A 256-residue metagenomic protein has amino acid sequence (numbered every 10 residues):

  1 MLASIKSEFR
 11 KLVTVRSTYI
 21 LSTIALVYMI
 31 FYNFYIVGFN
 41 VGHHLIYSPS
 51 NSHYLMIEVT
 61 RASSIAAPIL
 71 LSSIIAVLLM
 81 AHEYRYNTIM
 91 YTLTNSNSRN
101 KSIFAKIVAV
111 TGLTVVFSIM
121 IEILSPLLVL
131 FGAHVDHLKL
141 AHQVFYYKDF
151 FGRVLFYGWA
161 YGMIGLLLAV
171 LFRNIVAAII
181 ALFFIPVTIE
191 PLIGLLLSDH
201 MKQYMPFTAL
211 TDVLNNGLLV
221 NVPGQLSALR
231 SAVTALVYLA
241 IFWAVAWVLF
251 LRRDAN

Functional and structural regions predicted by a protein language model:
M1-A25: Aromatic- and glycine-rich beta-strand/loop motifs that create alpha-glucan
K11, V237-N256: Junction motif at the cytosolic side of a transmembrane helix
V15-R16, N97-S98, R173-I175: Short loop-to-helix capping motifs
T18, S22-L79, I103-R173, L182-F184 (+2 more regions): Secretory targeting signals
G38-L45, H82-R85, V135, H200 (+1 more regions): Juxtamembrane transmembrane-helix termini
I74-N95, R99-N100, I107: Transmembrane helix boundary and interhelical loop/hinge segments in multi-pass membrane proteins
G194-M205, Q225-L229: Extracellular/periplasmic helix-loop-helix junctions in multi-pass membrane proteins
